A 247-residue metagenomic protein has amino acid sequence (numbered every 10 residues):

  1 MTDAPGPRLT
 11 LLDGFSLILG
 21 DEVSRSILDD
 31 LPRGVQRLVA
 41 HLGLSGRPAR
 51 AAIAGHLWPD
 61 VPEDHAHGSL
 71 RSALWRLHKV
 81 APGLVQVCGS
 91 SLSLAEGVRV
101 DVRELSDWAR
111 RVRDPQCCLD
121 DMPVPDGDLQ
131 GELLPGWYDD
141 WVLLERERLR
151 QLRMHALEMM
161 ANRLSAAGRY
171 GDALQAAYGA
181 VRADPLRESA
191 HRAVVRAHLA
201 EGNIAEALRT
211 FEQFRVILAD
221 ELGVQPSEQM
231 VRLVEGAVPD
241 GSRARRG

Functional and structural regions predicted by a protein language model:
M1-T2, S26-G34, G43-S45, W58-G68 (+1 more regions): Intrinsically disordered, charged and Pro/Gly-enriched terminal/linker segments that flank large helical-solenoid
P7-T10, G83-C88: Short beta-strand
L12-Q36: A structural micro-motif at secondary-structure boundaries
L17, V39, I53, L77 (+1 more regions): Conserved RecA-like P-loop NTPase ATPase core
H41-I53: Short capping segments at the starts of secondary-structure elements
G55, K79, R182: Alpha-helical residues within the helix-turn-helix
R71-L74, H78-P82, R215: C-terminal flanking helix
